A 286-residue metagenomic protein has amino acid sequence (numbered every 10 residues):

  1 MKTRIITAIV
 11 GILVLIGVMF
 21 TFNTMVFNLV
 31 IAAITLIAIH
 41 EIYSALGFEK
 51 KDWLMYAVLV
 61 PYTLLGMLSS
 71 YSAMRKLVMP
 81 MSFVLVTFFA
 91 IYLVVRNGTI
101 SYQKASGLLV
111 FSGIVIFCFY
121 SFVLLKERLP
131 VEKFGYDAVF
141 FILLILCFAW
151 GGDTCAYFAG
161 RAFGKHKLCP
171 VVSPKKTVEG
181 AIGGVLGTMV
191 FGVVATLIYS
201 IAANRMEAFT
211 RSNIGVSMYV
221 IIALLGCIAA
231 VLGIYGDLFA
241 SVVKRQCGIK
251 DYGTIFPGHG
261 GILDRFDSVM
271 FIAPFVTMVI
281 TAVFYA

Functional and structural regions predicted by a protein language model:
M1-C227: Membrane-embedded alpha-helical bundles of polytopic integral membrane proteins
I198, A202, M278-A286: Juxtamembrane boundary at the C-terminal end of a transmembrane helix
I228-G233, F256: Transmembrane alpha-helix interface/packing and boundary motifs in multi-pass membrane proteins, characterized by
R245-S268: Interfacial loop-to-transmembrane junctions
R265-A282: Final/C-terminal transmembrane alpha-helix of multipass membrane proteins
